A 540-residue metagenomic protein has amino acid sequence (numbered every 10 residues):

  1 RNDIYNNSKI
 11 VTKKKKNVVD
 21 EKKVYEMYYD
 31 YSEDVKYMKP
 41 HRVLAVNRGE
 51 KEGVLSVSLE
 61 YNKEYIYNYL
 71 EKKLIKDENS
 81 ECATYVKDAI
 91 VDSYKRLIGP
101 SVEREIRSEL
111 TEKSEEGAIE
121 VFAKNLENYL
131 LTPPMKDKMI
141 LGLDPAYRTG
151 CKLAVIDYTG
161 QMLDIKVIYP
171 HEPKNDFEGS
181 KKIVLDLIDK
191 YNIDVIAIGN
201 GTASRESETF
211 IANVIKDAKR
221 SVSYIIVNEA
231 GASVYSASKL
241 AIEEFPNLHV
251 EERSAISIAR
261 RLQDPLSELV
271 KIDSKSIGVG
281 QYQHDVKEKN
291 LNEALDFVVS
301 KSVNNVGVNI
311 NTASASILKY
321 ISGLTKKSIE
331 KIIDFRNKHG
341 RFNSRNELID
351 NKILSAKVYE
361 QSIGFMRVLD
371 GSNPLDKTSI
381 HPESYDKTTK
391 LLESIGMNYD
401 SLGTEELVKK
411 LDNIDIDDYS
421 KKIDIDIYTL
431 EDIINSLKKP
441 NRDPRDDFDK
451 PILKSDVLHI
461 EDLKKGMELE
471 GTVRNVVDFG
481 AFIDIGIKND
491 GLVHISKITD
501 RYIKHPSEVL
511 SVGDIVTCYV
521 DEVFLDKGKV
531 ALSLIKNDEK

Functional and structural regions predicted by a protein language model:
R1-M139, Y158, K181-L185: Extended, highly charged clamp/arch subdomains and adjacent linkers that form or line substrate-binding channels
N2-S8, L143-Y147, G201-E206, V227-V234 (+5 more regions): A glycine-rich phosphate-binding loop feature that marks nucleotide/adenosyl-phosphate handling sites
A45-G49, V57, L130-P134, I140-Y147 (+14 more regions): Replace "in large, NTP-powered and nucleic-acid-processing enzymes" with "in large, NTP-powered factors and other
K51-N62, K73, D77-S80, T84-I98 (+3 more regions): Structured, non-catalytic alpha/beta "coupling" segments that mediate domain-domain communication and provide generic
E60, K72-K76, S93, Y129-P133 (+14 more regions): Conserved, well-folded catalytic cores of nucleic-acid-processing and energy-transducing macromolecular machines
A118-L130, K136-I140, R148-C151, V155-D296: Phosphate- and other anionic-substrate recognition elements at nucleic-acid/protein interfaces
E243-R341, E360-K387, T429-S455, K464-E468 (+1 more regions): Long, highly charged, low-complexity intrinsically disordered interaction regions that mediate electrostatic DNA/RNA
G371-S372, D376-K540: Single-stranded RNA-binding regions, centering on S1/OB-family and related RNA-binding modules
